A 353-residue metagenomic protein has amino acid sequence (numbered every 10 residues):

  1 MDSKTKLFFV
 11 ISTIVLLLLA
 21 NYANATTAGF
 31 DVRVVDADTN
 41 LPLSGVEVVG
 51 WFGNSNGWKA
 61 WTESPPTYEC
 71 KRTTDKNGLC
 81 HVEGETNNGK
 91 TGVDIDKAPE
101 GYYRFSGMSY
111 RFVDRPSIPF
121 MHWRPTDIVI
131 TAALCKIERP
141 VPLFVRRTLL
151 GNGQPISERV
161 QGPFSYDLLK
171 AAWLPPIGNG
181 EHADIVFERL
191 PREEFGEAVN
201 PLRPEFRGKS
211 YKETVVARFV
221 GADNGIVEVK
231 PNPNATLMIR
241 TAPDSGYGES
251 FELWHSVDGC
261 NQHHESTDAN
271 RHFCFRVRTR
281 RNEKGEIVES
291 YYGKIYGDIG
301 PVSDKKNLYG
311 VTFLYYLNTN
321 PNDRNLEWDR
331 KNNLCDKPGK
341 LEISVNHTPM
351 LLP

Functional and structural regions predicted by a protein language model:
D2-F9: Bacterial N-terminal signal peptides that target proteins for export
L17-P42, W51: Beta-strand-rich domain onsets/edges
F30-A37, G78, A132, P142-L149: A short, amphipathic beta-strand motif
D38-T62: Short, ordered, surface-exposed loop/turn motifs in non-cytosolic proteins
S55-E83: Short, acidic Ser/Thr/Gly-rich low-complexity loop/linker segments typical of extracellular and cell-surface proteins
N87-I118: A short, solvent-exposed loop/turn motif at the edges and junctions of modular extracellular/periplasmic domains
V129, C135-I287, F313-P353: A domain-level signal for the mature, folded cores of soluble proteins
S303-L317: Short, solvent-exposed secondary-structure boundary/capping segments
